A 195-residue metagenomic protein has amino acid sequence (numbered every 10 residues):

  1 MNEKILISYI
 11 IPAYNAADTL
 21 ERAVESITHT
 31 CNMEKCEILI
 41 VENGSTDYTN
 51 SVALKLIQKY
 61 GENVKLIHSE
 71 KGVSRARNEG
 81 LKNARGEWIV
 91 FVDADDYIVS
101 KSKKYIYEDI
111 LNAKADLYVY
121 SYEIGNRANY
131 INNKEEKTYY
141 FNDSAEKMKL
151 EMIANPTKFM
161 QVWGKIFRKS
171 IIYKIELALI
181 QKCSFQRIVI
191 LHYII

Functional and structural regions predicted by a protein language model:
I5-S8, S26, E37, I190: Cell-envelope/extracellular polymer assembly enzymes that use nucleotide-activated donors
N15-H29: Short, well-formed alpha-helical segments that are part of the catalytic scaffolds of diverse glycosyltransferases
T19-E21, D47-L56, Y97, K101: Acidic helix N-cap motif at the loop->helix transition within catalytic regions of sugar-transfer enzymes
S26, E42-S51: A conserved acidic beta->alpha catalytic loop
K35-G44, K65-S69, A94: Short beta-strand/loop segment that forms part of the nucleotide-sugar
H68-A84: Glycine-rich, basic loop-to-helix element that forms the pyrophosphate-binding segment of sugar-nucleotide handling
V73, A94-I195: Donor-binding/catalytic cores of nucleotide-activated saccharide and glycerol-phosphate transferases/polymerases
I89: Short aromatic/hydrophobic "clamp" motif used to bind/position activated sugar donors
